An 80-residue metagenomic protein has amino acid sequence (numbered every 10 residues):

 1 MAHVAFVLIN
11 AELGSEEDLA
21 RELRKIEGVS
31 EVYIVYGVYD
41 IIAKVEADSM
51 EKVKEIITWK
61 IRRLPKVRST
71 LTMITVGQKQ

Functional and structural regions predicted by a protein language model:
M1-Q80: A compositional/biophysical signature of low hydrophobicity enriched in polar/charged and small residues
